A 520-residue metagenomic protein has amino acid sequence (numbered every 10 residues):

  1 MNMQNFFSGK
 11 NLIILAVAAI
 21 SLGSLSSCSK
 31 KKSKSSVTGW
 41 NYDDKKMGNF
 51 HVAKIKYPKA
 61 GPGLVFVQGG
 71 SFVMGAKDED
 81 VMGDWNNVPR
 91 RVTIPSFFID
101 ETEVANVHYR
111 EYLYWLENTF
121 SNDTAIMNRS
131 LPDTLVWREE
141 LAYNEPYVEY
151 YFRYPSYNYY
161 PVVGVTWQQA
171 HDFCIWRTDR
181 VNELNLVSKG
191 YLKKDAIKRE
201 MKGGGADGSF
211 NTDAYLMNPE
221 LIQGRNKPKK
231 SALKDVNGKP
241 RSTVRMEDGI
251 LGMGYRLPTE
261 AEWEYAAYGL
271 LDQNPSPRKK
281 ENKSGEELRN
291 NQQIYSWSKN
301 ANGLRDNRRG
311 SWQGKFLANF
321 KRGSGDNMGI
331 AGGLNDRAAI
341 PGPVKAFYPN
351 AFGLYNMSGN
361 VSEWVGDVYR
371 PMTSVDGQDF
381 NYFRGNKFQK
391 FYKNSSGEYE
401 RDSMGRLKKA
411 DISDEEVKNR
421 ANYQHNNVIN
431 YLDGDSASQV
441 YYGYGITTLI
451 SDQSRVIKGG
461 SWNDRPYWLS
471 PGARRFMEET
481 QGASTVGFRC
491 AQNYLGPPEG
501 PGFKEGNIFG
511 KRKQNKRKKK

Functional and structural regions predicted by a protein language model:
N2-I14: Bacterial N-terminal signal peptides that target proteins for export
F7, I446-T448, R475-G482: Short proline/glycine-enriched turn/loop segments at secondary-structure junctions
S24-S27: C-terminal motif of bacterial Sec signal peptides marking the signal peptidase cleavage site
K32-D44, V67, V73, D78 (+5 more regions): Functional-site microenvironments in short loops/helix caps that host divalent-cation chemistry
S36-F66: Post-signal peptide N-terminal segment of mature Sec-exported envelope proteins
I55-K56, V88-P89, G332-L334, P343-K345 (+2 more regions): Short Gly/Pro-enriched turn/cap motifs at secondary-structure boundaries
K56-Y143, N158-V181, G359, Y494: A short glycine-rich, aromatic-capped structural motif
A483-G500: Short, structured beta-strand segments at or near domain termini in extracellular proteins/domains
